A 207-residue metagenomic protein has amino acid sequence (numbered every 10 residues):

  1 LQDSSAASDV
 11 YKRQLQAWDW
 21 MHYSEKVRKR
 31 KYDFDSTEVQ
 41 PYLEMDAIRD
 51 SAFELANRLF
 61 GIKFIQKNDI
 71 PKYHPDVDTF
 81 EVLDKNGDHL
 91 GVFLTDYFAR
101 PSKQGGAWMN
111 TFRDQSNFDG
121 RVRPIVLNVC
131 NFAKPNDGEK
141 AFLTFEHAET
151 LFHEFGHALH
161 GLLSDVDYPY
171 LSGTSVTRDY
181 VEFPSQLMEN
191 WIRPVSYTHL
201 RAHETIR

Functional and structural regions predicted by a protein language model:
L1, S8-L55, L59: Fold-level signature of zinc-dependent metallopeptidase catalytic domains
L1-A7, Y11, H199-R207: Single conserved hydrophobic/aromatic residue that forms the stacking wall/gate of nucleotide- or nucleobase-binding
Y32-Y42, F64-K67, V129-E149, D165-T174: Glycine- and acidic
R58-Q66, D84-H89, P101-Q104, F118-R121 (+2 more regions): Secondary-structure transition/capping motifs at alpha-helix termini and the adjoining loop/turn into the next element
Q66-D84, S172-V181: Beta-rich nucleic-acid/ligand-interaction surfaces
H74, E81-L143: Active-site-adjacent "gating/activation" loops or surface patches in catalytic cores
E146-G161: Active-site recognition of the HExxH zinc-binding catalytic motif
D165-R201, R207: Acidic/histidine-rich catalytic neighborhood
